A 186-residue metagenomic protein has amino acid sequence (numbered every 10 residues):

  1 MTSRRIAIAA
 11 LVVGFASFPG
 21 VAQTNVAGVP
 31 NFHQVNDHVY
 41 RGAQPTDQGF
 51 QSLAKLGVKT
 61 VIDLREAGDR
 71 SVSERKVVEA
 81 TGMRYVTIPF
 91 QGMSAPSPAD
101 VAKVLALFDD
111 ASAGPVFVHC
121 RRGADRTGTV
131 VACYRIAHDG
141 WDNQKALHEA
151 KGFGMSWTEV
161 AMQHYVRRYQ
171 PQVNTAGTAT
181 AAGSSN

Functional and structural regions predicted by a protein language model:
M1-T2: N-terminal secretory signal peptides that target proteins for export/translocation
R5-F117, T129-N186: Cys-dependent protein tyrosine phosphatase-like superfamily
C120: Short cysteine clusters
G123: Substrate/cofactor-recognition hotspot
R126: Glycine/aspartate-rich loop-and-adjacent alpha/beta segment that forms the canonical ThDP
